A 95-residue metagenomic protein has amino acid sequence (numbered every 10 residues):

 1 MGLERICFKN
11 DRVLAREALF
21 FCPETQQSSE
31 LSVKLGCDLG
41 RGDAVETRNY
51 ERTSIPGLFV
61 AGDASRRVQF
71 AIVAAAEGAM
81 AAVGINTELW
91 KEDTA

Functional and structural regions predicted by a protein language model:
M1-G2: A conserved short coil-to-beta-strand element within the FAD-binding core of flavoproteins
I6, E17-F20, E24: AMP-binding/adenylate-forming core of the ANL superfamily
C7-F8, L39, T47, A74: Hydrophobic alpha-helical segments, especially N-terminal targeting/anchoring helices
K9-A18, S54: Core beta-strand elements of the Rossmann-like FAD/NAD(P) dinucleotide-binding domain in flavoenzyme oxidoreductases
P23-V68: FAD-site-proximal beta/loop scaffold in flavoenzymes
A61-A95: A conserved FAD-binding loop/helix module that cradles the flavin
